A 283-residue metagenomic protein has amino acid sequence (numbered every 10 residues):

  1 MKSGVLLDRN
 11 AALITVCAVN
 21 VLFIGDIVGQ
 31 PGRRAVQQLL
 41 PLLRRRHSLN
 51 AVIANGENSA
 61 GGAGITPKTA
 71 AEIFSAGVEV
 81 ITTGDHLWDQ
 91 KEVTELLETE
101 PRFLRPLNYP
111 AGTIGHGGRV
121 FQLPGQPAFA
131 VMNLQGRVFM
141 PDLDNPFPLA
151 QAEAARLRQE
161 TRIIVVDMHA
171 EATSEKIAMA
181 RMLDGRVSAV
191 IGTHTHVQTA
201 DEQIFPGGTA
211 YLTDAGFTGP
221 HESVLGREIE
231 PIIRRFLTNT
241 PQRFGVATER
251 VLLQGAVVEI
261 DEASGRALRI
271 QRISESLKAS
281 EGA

Functional and structural regions predicted by a protein language model:
L6-A283: Acidic, metal/ion-coordinating pockets
